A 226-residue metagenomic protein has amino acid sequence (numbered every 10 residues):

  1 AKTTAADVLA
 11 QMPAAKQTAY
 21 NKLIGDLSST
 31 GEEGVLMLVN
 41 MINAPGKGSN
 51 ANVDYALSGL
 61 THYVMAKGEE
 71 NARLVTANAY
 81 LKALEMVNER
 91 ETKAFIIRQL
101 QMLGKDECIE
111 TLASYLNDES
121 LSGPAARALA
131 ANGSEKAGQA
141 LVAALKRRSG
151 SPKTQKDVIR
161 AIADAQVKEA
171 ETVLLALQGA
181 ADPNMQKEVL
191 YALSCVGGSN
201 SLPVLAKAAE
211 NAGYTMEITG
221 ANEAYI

Functional and structural regions predicted by a protein language model:
A1-A10, E32-A44, A66-E85, A94 (+7 more regions): Amphipathic alpha-helical scaffolding segments comprising HEAT/armadillo-like alpha-solenoid repeats
A14-K22, S49-G59, V87-F95, N117-P124 (+3 more regions): Generic helix N-cap/helix-start motif at coil->alpha-helix transitions
A14-M37: N-terminal alpha-helical scaffold/docking segments in eukaryotic complex subunits
D26-S29, Y55-A66, I96-M102, A128-A131 (+6 more regions): Core register positions within helices of long alpha-helical scaffolds
G46-N50, V64-M65: Short active-site-adjacent helix-start/loop capping segments
